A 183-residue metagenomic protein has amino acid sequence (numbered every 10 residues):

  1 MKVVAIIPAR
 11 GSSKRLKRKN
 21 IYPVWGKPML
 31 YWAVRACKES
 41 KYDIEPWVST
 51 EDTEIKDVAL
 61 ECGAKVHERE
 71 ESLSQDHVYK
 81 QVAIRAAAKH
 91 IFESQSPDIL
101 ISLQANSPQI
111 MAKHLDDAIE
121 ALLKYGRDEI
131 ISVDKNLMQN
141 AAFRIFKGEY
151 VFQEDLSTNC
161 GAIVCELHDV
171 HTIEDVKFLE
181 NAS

Functional and structural regions predicted by a protein language model:
M1-K17: N-terminal nucleotide-binding beta1-loop-alpha1 segment
K2-I7, L30, P46-V48: Hydrophobic targeting segments
L16-E39: Short, well-formed alpha-helical segments that are part of the catalytic scaffolds of diverse glycosyltransferases
Y22-P23, V48, S102: Conserved SAM-binding loop
A33-Q95: Conserved N-terminal catalytic core of the sugar/cofactor nucleotidyltransferase
H77, V82-A86, S96-I99, Q104-E174: Conserved core of the sugar-phosphate nucleotidyltransferase
H171-S183: Short, basic/aromatic-enriched C-terminal tail that caps enzymatic domains
